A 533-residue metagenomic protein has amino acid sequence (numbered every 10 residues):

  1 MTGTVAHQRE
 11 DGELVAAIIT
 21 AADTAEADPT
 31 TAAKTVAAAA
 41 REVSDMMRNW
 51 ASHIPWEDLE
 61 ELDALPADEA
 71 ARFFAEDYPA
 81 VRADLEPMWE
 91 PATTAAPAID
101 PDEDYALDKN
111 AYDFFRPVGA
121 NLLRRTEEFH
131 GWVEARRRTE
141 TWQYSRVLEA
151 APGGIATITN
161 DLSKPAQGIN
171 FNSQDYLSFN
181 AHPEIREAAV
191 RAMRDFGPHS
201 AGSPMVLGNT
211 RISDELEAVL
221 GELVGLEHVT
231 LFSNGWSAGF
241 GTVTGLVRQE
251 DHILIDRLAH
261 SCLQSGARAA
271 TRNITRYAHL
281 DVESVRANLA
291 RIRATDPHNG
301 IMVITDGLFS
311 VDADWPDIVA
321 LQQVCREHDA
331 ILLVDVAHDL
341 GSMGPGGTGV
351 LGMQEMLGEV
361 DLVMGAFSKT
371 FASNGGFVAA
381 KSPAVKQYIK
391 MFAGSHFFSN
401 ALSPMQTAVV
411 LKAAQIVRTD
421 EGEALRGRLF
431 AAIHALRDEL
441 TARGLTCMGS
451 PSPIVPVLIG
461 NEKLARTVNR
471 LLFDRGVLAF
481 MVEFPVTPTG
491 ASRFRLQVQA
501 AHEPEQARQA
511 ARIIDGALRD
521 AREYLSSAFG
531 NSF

Functional and structural regions predicted by a protein language model:
A17, E42, M46-N49, H53-W56 (+12 more regions): PLP-dependent enzyme catalytic core of the Aspartate aminotransferase-like
H53-D68, E76-R116, L122-P198, A330: N-terminal "arm"/small-domain region of PLP-dependent enzymes with the aminotransferase-like
W89, L362-M364, N374-D420: Conserved core segment of the aminotransferase class I/II
E128, E423-H434, T441-R475, G490 (+2 more regions): Conserved PLP-binding catalytic core of the aspartate aminotransferase-like
D175, T275, H279-V334: Active-site phosphate-binding strand-loop segment of PLP-dependent enzymes
R186-N234: Conserved N-terminal alpha-helix of the aminotransferase class I/II PLP-enzyme fold
T242-S261: Conserved PLP-anchoring active-site segment centered on the Schiff-base-forming lysine
D329, V336, G349-F367, Q387 (+1 more regions): Conserved active-site segment immediately N-terminal to the catalytic lysine that forms the internal aldimine
